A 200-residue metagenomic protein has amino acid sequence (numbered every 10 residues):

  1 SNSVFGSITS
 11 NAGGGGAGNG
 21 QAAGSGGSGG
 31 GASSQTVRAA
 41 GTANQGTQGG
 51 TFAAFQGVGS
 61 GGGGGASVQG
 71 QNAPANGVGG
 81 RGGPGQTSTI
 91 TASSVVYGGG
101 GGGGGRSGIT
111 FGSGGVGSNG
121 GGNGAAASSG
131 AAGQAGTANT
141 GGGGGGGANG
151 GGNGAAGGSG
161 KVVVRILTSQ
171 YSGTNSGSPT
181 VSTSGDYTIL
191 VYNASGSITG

Functional and structural regions predicted by a protein language model:
S1-G200: Low-complexity, glycine/proline-biased repetitive segments and flexible coils/loops
